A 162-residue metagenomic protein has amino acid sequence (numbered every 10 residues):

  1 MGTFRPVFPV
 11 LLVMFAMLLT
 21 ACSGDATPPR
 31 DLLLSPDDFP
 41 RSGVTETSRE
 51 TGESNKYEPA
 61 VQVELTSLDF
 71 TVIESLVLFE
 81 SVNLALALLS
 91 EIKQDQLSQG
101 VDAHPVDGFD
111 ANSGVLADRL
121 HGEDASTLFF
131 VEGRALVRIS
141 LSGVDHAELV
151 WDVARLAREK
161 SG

Functional and structural regions predicted by a protein language model:
M1-L11: Bacterial N-terminal signal peptides that target proteins for export
L18-A21: C-terminal motif of bacterial Sec signal peptides marking the signal peptidase cleavage site
S23-D25: Bacterial signal peptide processing site
L34-S54, V82-T127, E159-G162: Short Gly/Thr-rich strand-loop-strand
P59-T66, A117, D124-E132: Short, surface-exposed beta-strand/loop micro-motifs that present aromatic residues
V61-S90: A short acidic-to-branched-hydrophobic micro-motif
I73-E74, R134-G143: Short, well-ordered beta-strand elements
S140-G162: Surface-exposed amphipathic alpha-helical segments
